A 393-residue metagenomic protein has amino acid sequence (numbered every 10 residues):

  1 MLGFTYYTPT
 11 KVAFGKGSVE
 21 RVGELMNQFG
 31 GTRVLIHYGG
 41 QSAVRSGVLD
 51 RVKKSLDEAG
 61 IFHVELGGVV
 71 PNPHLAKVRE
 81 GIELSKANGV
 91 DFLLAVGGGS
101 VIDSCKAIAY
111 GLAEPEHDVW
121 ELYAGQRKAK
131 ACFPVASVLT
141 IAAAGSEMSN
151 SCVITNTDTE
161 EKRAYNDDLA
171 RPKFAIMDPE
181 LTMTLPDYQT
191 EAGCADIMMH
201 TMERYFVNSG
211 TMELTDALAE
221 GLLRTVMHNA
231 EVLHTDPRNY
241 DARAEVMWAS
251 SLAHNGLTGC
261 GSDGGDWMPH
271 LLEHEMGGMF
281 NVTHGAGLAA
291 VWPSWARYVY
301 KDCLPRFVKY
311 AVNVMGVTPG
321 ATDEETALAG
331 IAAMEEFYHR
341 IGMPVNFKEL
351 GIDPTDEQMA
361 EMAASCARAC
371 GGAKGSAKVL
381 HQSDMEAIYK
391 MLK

Functional and structural regions predicted by a protein language model:
M1-F92, F347: ATP/NTP phosphate-donor binding region
T10, K16-G17, G39-G40, V69 (+7 more regions): Fold-independent oxyanion-binding glycine-rich loops and adjacent beta-strand/coil segments at enzyme active sites
R51-V52, I82, V101-P115, M148-S149: Short Gly/Thr/Asp-enriched flexible loops that form oxyanion-binding sites at enzyme active sites
V90-K106, T140-S146, M279-V282: Glycine/serine-rich anion-binding loops at beta->alpha junctions that coordinate negatively charged ligand groups
E114-T211, K309: A glycine/threonine-rich phosphate-anchoring loop and its flanking beta-alpha core in nucleotide/phosphate-binding
R204, N208-A333: Active-site segments that bind and position negatively charged phosphate/pyrophosphate groups
F307, V314-K393: C-terminal charged capping/lid subdomain of soluble metabolic enzymes
